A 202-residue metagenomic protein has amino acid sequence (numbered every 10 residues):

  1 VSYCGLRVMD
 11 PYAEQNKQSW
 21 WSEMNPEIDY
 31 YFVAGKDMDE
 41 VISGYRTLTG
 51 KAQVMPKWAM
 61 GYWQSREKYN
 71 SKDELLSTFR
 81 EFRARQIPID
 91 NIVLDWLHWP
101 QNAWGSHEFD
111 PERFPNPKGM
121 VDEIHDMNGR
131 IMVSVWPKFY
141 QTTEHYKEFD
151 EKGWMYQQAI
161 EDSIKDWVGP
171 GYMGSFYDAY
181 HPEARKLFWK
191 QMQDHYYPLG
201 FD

Functional and structural regions predicted by a protein language model:
V1-P56, R66-E67, F79-E81: Catalytic and substrate-binding clefts that recognize carbohydrates or anionic sugar/phosphate headgroups
Q53-D202: Aromatic-lined carbohydrate-binding/catalytic grooves of carbohydrate-active enzymes
